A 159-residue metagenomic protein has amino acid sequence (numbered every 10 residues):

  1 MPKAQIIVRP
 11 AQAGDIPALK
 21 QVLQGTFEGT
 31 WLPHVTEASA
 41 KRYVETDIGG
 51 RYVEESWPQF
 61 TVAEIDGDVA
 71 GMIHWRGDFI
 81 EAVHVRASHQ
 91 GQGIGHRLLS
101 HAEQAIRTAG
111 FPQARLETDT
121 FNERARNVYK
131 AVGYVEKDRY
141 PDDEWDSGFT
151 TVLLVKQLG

Functional and structural regions predicted by a protein language model:
I6-Q21: A short beta-loop-alpha structural element at the N-terminal edge of CoA-dependent acyl/N-acetyltransferase catalytic
Q21-G50: Conserved GNAT-fold acetyl-CoA-binding loop/helix
I48-V62, F79: A short helix-loop-beta-strand connector motif used in the catalytic cores of GNAT acetyltransferases and, in some
V62, G67-H84: Conserved beta-strand in the GNAT
I80-G91, D119: A short, internal acetyl-CoA/4′-phosphopantetheine-binding micro-motif in the GNAT/acyltransferase core
G91-Q104, N127-A131: Conserved acetyl-CoA-binding loop-helix of GNAT-fold acetyltransferases
P112-V135, R139-G159: C-terminal "cap" of GNAT-fold acetyltransferases
